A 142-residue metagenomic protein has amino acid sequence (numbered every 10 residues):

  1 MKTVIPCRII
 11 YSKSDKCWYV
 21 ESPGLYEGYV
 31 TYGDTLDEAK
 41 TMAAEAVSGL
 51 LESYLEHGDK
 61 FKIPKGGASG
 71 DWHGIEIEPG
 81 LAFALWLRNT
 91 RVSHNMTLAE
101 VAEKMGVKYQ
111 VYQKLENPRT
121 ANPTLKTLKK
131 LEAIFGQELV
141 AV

Functional and structural regions predicted by a protein language model:
M1-I63: DNA-contacting interfaces and partner/effector-binding or oligomerization modules in DNA-centric proteins
A68-H94: A short, Lys/Arg-rich alpha-helix, primarily the initiator
R88, Y109, Q113-K114, L125 (+1 more regions): Key DNA-contacting residues within the recognition helix of helix-turn-helix
V92, E103, A133: Alpha-helical residues within the helix-turn-helix
N95-K114: Short alpha-helical DNA-recognition segment
N117: Short, conserved catalytic or interaction motifs in soluble domains
T124-V142: DNA major-groove recognition helix of helix-turn-helix/homeodomain DNA-binding modules
